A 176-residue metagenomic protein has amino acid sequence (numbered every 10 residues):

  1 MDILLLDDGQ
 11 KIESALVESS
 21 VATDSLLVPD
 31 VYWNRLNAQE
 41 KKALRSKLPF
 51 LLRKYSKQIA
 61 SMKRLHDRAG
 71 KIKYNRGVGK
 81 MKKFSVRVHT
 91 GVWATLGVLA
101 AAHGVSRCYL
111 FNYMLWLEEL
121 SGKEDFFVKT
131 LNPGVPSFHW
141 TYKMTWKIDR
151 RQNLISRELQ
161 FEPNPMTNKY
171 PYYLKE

Functional and structural regions predicted by a protein language model:
M1, D7, G104, L154-S156: N-terminal functional modules and adjacent low-complexity/disordered segments of proteins
D2-K41, R45, L52, S56 (+2 more regions): Short amphipathic alpha-helix starts
I3-L5, C108, L115, K175: Short, basic/polar N-terminal leader/transit segment immediately after the initiator methionine
E13-P29, N37, I148, E158-E176: Charge-rich, intrinsically disordered N-terminal extensions that act as flexible nucleic-acid engagement or regulatory
E40-L65, V105-T130: Short, basic amphipathic alpha-helical segments that act as recognition/interaction helices in nucleic-acid-binding
Q58-R87, G91, L120-L174: Short, positively charged interaction helices/loops
H89, H103-G104: Short amphipathic alpha-helix initiation/capping segments at coil-to-helix junctions
A100: The alpha-helix within a helix-turn-helix
